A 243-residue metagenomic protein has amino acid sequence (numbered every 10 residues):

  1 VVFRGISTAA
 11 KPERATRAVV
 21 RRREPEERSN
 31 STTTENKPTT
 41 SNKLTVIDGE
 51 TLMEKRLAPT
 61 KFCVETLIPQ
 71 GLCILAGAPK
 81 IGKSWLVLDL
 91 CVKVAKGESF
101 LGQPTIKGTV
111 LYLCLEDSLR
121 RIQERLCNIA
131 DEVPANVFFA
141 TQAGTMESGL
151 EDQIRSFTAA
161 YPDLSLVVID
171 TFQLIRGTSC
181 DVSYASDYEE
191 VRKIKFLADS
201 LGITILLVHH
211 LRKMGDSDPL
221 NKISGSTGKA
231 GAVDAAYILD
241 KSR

Functional and structural regions predicted by a protein language model:
V1-E35: Modules that initiate DNA replication and primer synthesis
T33-I47: Charged, amphipathic alpha-helical linker segments immediately N-terminal to NTP-binding catalytic cores
L44, E50, L57-P59, V64 (+3 more regions): Conserved inter-motif catalytic segment of the P-loop NTP-binding fold
M53-P59, S217-N221: Short gly/ser/thr-rich secondary-structure transition/capping motifs
P69-C73, G108-T109: Pre-Walker A (Motif I) flank of P-loop NTPase domains
I74-A76, K80, S84-W85, L111-L113 (+1 more regions): Phosphate-binding/switch region of NTP-binding enzymes
L86, L90: Hydrophobic positions on the alpha1 helix immediately C-terminal to the Walker A/P-loop
A95: Gly/Ala-rich phosphate-binding loop of Rossmann-like dinucleotide-binding domains, activating on the conserved
